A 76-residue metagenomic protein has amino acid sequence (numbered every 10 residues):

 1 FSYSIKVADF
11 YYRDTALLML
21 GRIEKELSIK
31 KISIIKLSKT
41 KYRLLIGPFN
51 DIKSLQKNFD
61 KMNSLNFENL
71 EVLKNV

Functional and structural regions predicted by a protein language model:
F1, Y11-V76: Extracytoplasmic
A8: Conserved beta3-strand ATP-binding lysine motif
